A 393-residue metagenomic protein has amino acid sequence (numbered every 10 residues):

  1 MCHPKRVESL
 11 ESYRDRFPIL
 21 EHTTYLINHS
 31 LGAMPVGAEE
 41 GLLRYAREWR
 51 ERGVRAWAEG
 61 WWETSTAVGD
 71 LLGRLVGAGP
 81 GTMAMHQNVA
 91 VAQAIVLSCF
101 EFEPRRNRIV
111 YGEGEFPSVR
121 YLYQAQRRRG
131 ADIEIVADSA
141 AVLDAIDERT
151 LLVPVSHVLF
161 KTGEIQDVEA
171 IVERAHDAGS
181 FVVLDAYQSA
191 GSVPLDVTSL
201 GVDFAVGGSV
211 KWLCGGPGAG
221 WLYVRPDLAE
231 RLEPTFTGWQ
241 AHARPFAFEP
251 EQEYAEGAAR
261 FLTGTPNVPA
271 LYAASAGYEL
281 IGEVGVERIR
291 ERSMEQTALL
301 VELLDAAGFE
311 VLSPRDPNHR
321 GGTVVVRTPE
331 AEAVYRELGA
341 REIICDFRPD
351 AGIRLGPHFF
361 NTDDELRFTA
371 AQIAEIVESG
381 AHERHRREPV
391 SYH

Functional and structural regions predicted by a protein language model:
C2-Y392: Pyridoxal 5′-phosphate
